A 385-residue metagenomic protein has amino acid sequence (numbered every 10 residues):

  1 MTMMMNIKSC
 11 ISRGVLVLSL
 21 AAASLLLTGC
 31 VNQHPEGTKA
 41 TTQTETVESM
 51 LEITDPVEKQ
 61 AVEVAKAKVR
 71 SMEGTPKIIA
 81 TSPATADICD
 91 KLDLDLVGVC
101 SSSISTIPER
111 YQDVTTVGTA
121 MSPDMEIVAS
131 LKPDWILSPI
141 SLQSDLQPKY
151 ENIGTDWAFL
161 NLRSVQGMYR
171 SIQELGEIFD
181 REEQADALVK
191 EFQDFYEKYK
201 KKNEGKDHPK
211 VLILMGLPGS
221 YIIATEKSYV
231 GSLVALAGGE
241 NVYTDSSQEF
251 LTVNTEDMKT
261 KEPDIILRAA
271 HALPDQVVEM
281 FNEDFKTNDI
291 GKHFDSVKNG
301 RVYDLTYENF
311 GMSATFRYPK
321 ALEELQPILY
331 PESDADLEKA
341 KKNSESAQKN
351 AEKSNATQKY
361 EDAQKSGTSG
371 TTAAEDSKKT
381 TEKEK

Functional and structural regions predicted by a protein language model:
T2-L20, G29-T85, E183-L212, I265 (+1 more regions): Bacterial Sec-exported substrate-binding components of ABC uptake systems
T75, S82-D90, M125, A129 (+14 more regions): Extracytoplasmic/secreted envelope proteins and their assembly/folding machinery, especially bacterial periplasmic
K77-L131, W135-I140: A short, structured surface patch at a secondary-structure boundary
S82, I140, S246, I265 (+2 more regions): Short secondary-structure boundary segments
A86-K91, S105-E109, G219-A224, D275 (+1 more regions): Short, solvent-exposed loop/turn elements at domain surfaces
S103-T106, I222-F250: Alpha-helical, coiled-coil/dimerization segments enriched in small aliphatic residues
D124-S138, T155, N254-R268: Proline-aspartate-enriched helix->loop->beta-strand connector
Q147-E182, L273-A340: Charged, glycine-enriched surface loops/patches that mediate electrostatic binding to polyanionic ligands
